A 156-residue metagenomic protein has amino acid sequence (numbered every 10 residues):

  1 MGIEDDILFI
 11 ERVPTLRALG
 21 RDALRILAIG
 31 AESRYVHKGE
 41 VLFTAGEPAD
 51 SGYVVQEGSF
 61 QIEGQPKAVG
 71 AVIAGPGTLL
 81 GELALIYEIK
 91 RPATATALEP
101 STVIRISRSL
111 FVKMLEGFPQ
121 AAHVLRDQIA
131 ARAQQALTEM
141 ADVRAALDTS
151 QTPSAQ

Functional and structural regions predicted by a protein language model:
M1, T149-Q156: Phosphate-/nucleic-acid-contacting segments
M1-I7: Short acidic alpha-helix initiation/capping motifs at coil-to-helix transition points, especially at protein N-termini
D6, D22-L24, R91-P92, S109-T152: A small-molecule sensor/coupling module
I7, E11-Q65: Regulatory nucleotide-sensing modules
D50-S51, K67-G70, S101: Conserved catalytic motifs of the protein kinase core domain
A71-D127: Cyclic-nucleotide recognition modules
